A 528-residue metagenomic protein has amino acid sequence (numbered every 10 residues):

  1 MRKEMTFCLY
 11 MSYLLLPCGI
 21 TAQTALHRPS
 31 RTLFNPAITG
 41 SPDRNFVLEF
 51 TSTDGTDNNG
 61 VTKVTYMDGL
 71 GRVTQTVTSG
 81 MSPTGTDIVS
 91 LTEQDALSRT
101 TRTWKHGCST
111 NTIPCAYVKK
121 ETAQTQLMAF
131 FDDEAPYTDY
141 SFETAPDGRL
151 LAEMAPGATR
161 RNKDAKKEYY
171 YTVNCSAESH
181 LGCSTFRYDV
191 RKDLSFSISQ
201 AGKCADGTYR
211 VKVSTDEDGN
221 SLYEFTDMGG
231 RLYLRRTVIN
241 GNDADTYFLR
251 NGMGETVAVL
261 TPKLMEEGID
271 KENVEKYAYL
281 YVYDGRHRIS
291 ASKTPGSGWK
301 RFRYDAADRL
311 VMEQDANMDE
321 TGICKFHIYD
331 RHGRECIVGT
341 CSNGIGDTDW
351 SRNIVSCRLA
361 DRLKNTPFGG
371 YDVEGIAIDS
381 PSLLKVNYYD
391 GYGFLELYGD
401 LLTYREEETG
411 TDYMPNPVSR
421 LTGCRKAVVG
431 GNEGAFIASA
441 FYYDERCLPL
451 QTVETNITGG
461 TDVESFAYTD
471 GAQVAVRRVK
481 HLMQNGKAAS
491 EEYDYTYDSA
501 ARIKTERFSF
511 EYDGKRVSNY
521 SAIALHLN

Functional and structural regions predicted by a protein language model:
M1-H27: Bacterial Sec-dependent N-terminal signal peptides
A22-N528: Beta-strand elements of repeat-based all-beta scaffolds
